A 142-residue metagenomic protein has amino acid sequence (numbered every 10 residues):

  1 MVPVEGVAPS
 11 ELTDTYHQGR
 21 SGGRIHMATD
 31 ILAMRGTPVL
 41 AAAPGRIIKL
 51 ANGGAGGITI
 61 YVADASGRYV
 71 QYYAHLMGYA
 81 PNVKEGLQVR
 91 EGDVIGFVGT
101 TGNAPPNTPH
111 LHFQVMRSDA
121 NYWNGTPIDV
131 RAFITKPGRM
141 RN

Functional and structural regions predicted by a protein language model:
M1-I58, E91, T100, I128-N142: Surface-exposed, glycine-biased beta-strand/turn segments
V2, G6, V62-D64, W123: Alpha-helical interaction segments
R20, Y79-A80, R117-D119: Feature marks short, surface-exposed loop/turn motifs that line or immediately flank catalytic pockets and channel
A42-E85, A104, T108-Q114: Zn2+-dependent peptidoglycan hydrolase active-site motif and core
Y61, Y69, L87-N142: Conserved, short, structured surface segments that act as functional micro-motifs
